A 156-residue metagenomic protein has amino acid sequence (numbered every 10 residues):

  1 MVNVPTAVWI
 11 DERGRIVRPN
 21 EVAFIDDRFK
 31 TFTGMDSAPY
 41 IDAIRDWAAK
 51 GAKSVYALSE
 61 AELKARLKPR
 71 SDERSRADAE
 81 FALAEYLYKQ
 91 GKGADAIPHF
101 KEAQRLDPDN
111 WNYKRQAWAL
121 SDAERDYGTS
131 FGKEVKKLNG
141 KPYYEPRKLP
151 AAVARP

Functional and structural regions predicted by a protein language model:
N3-K92, S121: Thiol-/selenol-based redox modules, centered on thioredoxin-like and closely related oxidoreductase domains
T31, P108-Q116, G128: Boundary/linker segments of alpha-helical solenoid repeat arrays
R74, L106-P108: Short coil turns that delineate tetratricopeptide repeat
L120-L149: Alpha-helical linker/edge segments of TPR/alpha-solenoid repeat scaffolds and analogous pre-/post-domain helices
D122, V153-P156: Long, low-complexity intrinsically disordered regions enriched in Ser/Thr, Asp/Glu, Pro/Gly
